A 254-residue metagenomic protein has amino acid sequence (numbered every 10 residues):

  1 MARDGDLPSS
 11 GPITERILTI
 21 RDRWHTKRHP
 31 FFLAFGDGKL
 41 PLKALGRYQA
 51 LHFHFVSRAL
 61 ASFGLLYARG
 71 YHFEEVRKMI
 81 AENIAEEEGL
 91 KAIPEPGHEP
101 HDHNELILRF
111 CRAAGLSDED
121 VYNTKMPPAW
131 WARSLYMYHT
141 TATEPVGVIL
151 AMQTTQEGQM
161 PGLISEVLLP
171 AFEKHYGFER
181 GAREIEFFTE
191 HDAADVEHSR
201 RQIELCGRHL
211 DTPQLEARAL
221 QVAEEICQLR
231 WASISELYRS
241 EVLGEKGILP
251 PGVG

Functional and structural regions predicted by a protein language model:
R3-F32: Acidic, low-complexity proline/glycine-rich segments
S9-T19, K78-F187, Q228, A232 (+1 more regions): Active-site-proximal alpha-helical scaffolds that flank and shape metal-associated catalytic sites
I20-H25, G36, L40-Y71, V148-L168 (+1 more regions): Alpha-helical bundle segments that constitute or directly flank the non-heme di-iron/ferroxidase center
F31-D37, G177-F178, L210-D211: Short, charged/polar, low-complexity loop and linker segments that flank or interrupt alpha-helical bundles
F63-A68, L108, L169-E173, G207: Amphipathic alpha-helical segments within well-ordered protein domains
A81-E82, F188-H191, R200-I203: A structural feature that tracks compact, well-ordered secondary-structure segments with a strong bias toward
G162, V196-H209: Short, contiguous alpha-helical
E190-A194, G207-A232, K246-G254: C-terminal, helix-dominated tail/subdomain
